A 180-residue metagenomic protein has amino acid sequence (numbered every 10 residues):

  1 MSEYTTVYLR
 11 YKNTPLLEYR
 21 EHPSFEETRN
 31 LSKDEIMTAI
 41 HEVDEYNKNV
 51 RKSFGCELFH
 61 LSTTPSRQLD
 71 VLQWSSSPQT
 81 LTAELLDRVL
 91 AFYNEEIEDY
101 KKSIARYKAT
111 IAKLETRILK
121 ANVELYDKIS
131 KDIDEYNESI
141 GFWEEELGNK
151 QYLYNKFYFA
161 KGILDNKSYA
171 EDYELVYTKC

Functional and structural regions predicted by a protein language model:
M1-C180: Acidic (Asp/Glu-rich) sequence patches and key acidic residues that form negatively charged surfaces used
